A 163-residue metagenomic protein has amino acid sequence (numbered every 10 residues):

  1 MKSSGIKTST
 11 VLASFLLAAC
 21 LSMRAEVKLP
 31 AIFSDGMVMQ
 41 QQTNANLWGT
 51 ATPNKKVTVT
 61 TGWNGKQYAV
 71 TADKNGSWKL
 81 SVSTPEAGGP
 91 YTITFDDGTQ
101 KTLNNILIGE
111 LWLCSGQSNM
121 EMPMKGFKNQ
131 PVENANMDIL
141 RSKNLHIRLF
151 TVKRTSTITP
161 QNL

Functional and structural regions predicted by a protein language model:
M1-E26: Bacterial Sec-dependent N-terminal signal peptides
E26-L163: Cell-envelope and extracellular/periplasmic
